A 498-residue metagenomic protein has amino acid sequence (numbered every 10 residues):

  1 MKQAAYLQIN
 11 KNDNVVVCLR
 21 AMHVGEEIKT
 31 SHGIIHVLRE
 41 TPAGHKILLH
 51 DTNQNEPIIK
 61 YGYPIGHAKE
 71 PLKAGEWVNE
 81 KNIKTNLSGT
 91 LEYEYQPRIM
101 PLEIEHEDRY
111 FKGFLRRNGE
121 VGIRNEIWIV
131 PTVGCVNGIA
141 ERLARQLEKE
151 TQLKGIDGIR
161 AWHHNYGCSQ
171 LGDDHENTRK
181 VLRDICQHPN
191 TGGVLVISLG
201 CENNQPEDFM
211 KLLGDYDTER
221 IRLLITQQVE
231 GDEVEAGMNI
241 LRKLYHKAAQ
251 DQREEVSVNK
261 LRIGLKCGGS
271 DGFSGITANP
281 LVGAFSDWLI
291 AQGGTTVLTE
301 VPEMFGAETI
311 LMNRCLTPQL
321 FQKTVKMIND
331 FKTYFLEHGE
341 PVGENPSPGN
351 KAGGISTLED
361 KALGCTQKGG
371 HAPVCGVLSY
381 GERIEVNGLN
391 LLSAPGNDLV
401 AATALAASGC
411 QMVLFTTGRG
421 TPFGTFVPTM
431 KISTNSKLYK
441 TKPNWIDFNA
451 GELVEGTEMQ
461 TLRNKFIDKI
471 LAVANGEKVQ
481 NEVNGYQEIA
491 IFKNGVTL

Functional and structural regions predicted by a protein language model:
K2-M412, R419-P422, V427-L498: Metallocofactor- and cofactor-centric catalytic cores in central/energy metabolism, strongly enriched
